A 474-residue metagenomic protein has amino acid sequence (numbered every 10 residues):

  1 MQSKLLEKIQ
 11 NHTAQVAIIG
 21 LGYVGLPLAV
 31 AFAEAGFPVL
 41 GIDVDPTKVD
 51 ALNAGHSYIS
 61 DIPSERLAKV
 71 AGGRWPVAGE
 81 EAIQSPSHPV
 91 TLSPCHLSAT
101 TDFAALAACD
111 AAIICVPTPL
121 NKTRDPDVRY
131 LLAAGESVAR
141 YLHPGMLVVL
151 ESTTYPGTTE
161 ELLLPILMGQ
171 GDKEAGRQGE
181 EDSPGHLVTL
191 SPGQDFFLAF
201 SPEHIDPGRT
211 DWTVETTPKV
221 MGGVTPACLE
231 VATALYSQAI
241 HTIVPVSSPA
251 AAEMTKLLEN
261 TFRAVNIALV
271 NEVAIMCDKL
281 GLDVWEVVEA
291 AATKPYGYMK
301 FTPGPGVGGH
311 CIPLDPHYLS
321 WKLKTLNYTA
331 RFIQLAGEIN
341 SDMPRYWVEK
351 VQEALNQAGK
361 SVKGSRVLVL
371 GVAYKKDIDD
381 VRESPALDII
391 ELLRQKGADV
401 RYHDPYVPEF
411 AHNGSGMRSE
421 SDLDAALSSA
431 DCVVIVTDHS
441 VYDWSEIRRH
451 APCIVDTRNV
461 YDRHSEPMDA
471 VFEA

Functional and structural regions predicted by a protein language model:
M1-A82, S93-G176, D182-A474: Structural/interface elements that position substrates and couple domains in central-metabolism enzymes
S85: Cationic, low-complexity basic patches in intrinsically disordered or flexible, solvent-exposed regions
